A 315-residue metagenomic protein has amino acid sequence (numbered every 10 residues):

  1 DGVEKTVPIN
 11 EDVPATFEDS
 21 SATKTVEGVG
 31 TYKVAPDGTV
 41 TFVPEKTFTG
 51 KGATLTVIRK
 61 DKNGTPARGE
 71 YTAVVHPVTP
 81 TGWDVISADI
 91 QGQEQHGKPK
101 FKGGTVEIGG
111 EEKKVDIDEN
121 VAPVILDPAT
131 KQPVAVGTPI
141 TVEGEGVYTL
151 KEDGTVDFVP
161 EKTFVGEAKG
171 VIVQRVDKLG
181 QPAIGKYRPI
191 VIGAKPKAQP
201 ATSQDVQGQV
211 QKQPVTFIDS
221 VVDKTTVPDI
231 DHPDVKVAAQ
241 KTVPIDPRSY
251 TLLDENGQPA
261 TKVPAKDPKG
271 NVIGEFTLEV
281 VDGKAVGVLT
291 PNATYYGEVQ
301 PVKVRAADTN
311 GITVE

Functional and structural regions predicted by a protein language model:
D1-E11, T54, K62-I117, V176-A239 (+1 more regions): Extracellular interdomain linkers/hinges and stalk-like, low-complexity segments in secreted or single-pass
D1-T39, V43, E94-T155, G185 (+1 more regions): Surface-exposed or secretory-pathway low-complexity segments enriched in glycine-proline and Ser/Thr/acidic residues
A15, D19, T54, T79-T81 (+4 more regions): A generic structural micro-environment signature that highlights single residues at secondary-structure boundaries
T31-K33, E45-T47, D61-K62, I86-Q91 (+7 more regions): Tandem-repeat/low-complexity and Cys-motif detector
T39-G50, T155-E167, V286-Y296: Extracellular/luminal low-complexity segments enriched in Ser/Thr/Pro
T41-V43, T56-I58, D157-V159, I172-Q174 (+2 more regions): Extracellular recognition modules
